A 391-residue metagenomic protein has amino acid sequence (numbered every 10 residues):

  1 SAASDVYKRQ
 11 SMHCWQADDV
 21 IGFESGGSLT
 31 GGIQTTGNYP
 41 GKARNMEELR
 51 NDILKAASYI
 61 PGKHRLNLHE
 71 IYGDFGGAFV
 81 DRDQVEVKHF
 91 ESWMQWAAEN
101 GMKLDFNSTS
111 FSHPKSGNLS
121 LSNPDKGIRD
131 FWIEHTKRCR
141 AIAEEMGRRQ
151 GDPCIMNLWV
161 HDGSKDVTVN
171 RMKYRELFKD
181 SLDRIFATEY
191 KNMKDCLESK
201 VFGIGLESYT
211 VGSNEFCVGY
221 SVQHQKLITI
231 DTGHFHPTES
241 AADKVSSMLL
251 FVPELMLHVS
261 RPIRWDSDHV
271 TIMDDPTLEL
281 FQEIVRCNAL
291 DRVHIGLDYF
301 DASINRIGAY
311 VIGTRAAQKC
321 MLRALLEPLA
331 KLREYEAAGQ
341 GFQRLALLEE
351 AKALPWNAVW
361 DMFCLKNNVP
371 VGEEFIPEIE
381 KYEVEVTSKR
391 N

Functional and structural regions predicted by a protein language model:
A2-Y7: Short, small-residue-biased leader/transition segments that mark boundaries at the very start of proteins
K8-C14, H64-L68, M102-S108, C154-L158 (+4 more regions): Hydrophobic faces of well-ordered beta-strands that scaffold small-molecule active sites in alpha/beta enzyme cores
W15-A17, H69-G73, T109-F111, H161-K165 (+4 more regions): Active-site beta-loop-alpha junctions enriched in small/polar residues
I21-P40: A solvent-exposed, charged loop/short amphipathic helix patch at secondary-structure junctions
G37-G41, N67-E86: Glycine-rich, proline-tolerant flexible connector loops at the mouths of alpha/beta enzymes
N38-A43, E207-E215, H236-R315: Gly/Pro-rich active-site loop or hairpin
D83-I228, K331, L347-E349: Active-site acidic/histidine proton-transfer and metal-coordination neighborhood in alpha/beta enzyme cores
S303-N391: C-terminal extensions of enzymes
